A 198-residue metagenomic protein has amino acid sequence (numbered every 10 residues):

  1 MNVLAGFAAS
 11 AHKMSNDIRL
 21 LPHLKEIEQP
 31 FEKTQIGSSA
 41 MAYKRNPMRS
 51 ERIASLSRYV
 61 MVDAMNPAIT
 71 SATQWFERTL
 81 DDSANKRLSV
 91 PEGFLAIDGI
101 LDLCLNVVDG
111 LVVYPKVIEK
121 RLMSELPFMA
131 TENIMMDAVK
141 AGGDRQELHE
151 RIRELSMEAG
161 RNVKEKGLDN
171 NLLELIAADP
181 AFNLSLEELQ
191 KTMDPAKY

Functional and structural regions predicted by a protein language model:
M1-M65: Acidic, glycine-rich loop-and-beta core segments that form the ion-binding/anion-interacting portion of active sites
I36-Y198: Catalytic-core signal marking the mid-to-C-terminal active-site face
